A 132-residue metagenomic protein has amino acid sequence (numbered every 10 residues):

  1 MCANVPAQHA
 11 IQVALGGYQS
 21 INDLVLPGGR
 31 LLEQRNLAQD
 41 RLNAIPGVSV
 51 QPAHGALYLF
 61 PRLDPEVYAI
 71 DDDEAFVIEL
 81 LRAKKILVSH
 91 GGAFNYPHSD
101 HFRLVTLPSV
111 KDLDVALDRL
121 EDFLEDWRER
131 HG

Functional and structural regions predicted by a protein language model:
M1-G132: PLP-dependent class I/II
